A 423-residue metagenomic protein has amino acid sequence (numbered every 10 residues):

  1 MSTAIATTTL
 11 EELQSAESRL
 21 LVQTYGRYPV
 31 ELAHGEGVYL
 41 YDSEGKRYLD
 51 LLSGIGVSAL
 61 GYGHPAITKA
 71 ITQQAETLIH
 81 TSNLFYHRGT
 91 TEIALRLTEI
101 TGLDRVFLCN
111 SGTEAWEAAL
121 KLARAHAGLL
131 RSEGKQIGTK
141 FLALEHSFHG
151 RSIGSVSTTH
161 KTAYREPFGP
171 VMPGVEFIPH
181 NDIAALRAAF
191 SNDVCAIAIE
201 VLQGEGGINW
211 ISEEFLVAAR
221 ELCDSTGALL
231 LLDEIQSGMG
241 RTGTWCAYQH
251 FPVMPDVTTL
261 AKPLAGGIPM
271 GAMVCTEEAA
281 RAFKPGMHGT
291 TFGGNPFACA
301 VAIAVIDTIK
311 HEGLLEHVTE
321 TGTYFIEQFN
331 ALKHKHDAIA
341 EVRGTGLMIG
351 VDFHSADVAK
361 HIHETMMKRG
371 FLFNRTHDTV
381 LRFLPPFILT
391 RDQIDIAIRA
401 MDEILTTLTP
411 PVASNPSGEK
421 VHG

Functional and structural regions predicted by a protein language model:
S2-G423: Conserved N-terminal phosphate-binding loop of PLP-dependent enzymes in the Aspartate aminotransferase
